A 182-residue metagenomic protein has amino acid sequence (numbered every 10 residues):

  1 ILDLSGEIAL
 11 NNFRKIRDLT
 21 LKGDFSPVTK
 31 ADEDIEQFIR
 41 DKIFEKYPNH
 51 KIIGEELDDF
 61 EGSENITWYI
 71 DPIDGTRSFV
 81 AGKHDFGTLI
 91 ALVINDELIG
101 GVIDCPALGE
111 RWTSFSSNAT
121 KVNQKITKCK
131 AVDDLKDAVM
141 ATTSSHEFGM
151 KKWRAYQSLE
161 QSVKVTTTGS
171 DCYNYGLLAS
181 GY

Functional and structural regions predicted by a protein language model:
I1-I73: N-terminal subdomain of lithium-sensitive/metallo-dependent phosphomonoesterases centered on the IMPase/IPPase/PAP
S5, A9, D32, I43 (+5 more regions): Residue-level signal for inorganic ion chemistry
R17-L19, T120, S162-T168: Short secondary-structure junctions
D32, F79-G82, T167-T168, C172: Short glycine/threonine-rich catalytic loop with a Thr-x-Gly-x-Asp
S63-K121: DPxDG-like acidic metal-binding loop motif
V122-I126: A structural micro-motif at secondary-structure boundaries
T127-Y182: An extended, acidic
